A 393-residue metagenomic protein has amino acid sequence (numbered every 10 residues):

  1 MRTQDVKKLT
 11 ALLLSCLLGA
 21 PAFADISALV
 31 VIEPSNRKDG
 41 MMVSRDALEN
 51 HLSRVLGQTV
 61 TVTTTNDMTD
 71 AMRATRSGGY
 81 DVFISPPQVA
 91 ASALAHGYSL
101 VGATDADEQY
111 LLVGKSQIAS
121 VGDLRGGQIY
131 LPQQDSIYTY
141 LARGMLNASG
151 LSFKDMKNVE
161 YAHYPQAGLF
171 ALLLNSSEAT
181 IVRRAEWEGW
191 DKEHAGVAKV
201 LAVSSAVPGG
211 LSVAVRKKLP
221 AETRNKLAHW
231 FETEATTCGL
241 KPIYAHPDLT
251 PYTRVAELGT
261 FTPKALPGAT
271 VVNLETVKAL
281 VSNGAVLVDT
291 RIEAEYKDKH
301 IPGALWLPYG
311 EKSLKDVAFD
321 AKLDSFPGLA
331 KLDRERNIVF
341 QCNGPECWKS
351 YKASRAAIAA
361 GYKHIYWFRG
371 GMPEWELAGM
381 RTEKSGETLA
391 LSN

Functional and structural regions predicted by a protein language model:
D25-H51, Q88, E108-F170, L174 (+2 more regions): Bilobed "Venus flytrap"/periplasmic-binding protein-like clamshell domains and structurally analogous long
D25-M41, D105-G114, E193-H229, E234 (+1 more regions): Periplasmic-binding protein-like
V30, T64-M68, G78-A91, I181-E188 (+2 more regions): Beta->alpha turn/N-cap motifs
V62-R73, F153-F170, V207-P208, L274: Short helix-initiation/N-cap motifs at beta->coil->alpha
T69-F83, P165-I181, A185, V277-L280 (+1 more regions): Short helices/loops that flank or line small-molecule/ion binding pockets
I84-A95, G144, A171-L201: A ligand-binding cleft/hinge motif common to bilobed small-molecule-binding domains
E232-D298, T388-N393: Flexible, polar/low-complexity N-terminal or interdomain linker segments that lie immediately upstream of folded
T262-G268, K297-N337, G344-N393: Rhodanese-like catalytic fold shared by cysteine-dependent sulfurtransferases and DSP/PTP-type phosphatases
